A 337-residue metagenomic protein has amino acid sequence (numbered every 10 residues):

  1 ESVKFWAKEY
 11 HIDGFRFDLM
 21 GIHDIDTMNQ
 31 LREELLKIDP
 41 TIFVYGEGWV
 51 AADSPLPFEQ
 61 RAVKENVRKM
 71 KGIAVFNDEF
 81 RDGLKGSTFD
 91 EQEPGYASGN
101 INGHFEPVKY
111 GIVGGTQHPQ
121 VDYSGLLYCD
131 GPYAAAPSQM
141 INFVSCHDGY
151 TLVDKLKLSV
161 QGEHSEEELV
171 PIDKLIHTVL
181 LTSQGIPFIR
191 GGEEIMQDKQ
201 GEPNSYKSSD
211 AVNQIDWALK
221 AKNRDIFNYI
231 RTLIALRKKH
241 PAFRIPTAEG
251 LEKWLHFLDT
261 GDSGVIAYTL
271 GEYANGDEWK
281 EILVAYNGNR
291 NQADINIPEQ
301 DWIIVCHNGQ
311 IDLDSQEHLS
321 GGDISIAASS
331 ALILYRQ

Functional and structural regions predicted by a protein language model:
E1-P55: Active-site neighborhood of glycoside hydrolase catalytic domains
V3-A7, R32, I141-V144, H177-L181 (+1 more regions): Non-transmembrane alpha-helical segments in soluble domains of secreted/periplasmic/extracellular proteins
K8-H11, F80, Y268: Pore-domain-biased detector for 6-TM cation channels and related repeats
I12-H23, K157-E168, Q214-K220: The substrate-binding groove and active-site-proximal loops of carbohydrate-active enzymes, especially glycoside
T27-N29, P55-P57, Q200-G201, I295-N296: A short acidic (Asp/Glu
R32-E34, I38-M196, N204-Y206, D262 (+2 more regions): Conserved alpha/beta catalytic core and glycan-binding cleft of carbohydrate-active enzymes
E167-V170, L181-Q337: Carbohydrate-interacting/catalytic domains
